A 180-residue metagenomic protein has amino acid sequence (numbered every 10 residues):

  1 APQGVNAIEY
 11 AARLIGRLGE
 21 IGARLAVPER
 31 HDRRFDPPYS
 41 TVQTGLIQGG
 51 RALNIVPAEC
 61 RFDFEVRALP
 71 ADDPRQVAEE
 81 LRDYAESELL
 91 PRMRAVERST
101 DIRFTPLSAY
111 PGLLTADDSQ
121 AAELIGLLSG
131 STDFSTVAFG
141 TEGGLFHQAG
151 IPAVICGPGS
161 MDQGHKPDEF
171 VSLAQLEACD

Functional and structural regions predicted by a protein language model:
A1-D180: Metal-dependent amide/peptide-bond hydrolase catalytic core, centered on the "pita-bread" metallohydrolase fold
